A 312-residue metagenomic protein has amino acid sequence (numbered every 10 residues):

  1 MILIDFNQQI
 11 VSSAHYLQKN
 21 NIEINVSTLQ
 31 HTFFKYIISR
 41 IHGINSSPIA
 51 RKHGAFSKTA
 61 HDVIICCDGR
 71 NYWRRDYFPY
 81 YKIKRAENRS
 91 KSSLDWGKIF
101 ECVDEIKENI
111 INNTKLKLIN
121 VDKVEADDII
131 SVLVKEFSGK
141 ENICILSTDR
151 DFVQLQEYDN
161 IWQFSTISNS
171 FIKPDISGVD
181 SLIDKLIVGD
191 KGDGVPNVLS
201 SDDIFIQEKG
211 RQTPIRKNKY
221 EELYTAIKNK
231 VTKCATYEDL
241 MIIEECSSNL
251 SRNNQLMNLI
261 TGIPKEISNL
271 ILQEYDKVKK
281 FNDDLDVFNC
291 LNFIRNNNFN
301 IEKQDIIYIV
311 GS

Functional and structural regions predicted by a protein language model:
M1-E108: Domain-level signal for Mg2+-assisted phosphodiester chemistry and nucleotide/NA-binding surfaces in nucleic-acid
M1-I2, V310-S312: N-terminal intrinsically disordered, low-complexity tails enriched in polar/charged
A60, E87-V310: Extended two-metal-dependent nuclease catalytic cores across DNA- and RNA-processing enzymes
